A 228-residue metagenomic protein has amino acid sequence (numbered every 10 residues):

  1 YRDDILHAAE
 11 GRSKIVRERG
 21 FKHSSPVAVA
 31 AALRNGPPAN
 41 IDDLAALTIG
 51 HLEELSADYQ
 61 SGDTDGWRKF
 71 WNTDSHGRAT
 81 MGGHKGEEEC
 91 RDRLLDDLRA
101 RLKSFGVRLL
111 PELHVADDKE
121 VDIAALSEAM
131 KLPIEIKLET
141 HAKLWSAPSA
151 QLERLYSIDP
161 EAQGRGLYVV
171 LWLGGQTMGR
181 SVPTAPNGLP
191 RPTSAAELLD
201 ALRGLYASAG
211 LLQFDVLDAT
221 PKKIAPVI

Functional and structural regions predicted by a protein language model:
Y1-R19: Extended alpha-helical scaffolding segments
D3-H7, D42-E53, F105-H114: Short, mixed-charge, low-aromatic patches
K14-K85: Interdomain/boundary linker segments immediately adjacent to catalytic/signaling cores
H76-I228: Catalytic core segments in nucleotide and nucleic-acid processing enzymes
